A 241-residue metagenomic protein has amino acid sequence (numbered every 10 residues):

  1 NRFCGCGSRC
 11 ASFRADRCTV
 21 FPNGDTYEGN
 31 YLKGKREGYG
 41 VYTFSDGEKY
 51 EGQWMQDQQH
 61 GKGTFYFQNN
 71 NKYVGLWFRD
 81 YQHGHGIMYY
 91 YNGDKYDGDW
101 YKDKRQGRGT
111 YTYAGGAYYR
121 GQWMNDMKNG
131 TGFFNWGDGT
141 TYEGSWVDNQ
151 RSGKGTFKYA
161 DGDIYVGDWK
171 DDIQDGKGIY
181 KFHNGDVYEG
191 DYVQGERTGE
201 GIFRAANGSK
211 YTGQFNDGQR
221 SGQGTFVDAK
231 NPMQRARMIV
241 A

Functional and structural regions predicted by a protein language model:
N1-G24: Intrinsically disordered, low-complexity PEST-like regions enriched in Ser/Thr and acidic residues
F3, F21, E28, S45 (+7 more regions): Serine/threonine-rich, low-complexity intrinsically disordered segments
G5-R9, T26-R36, K49-H60, K72-H83 (+7 more regions): Conserved anchor residues at repeat-unit boundaries in beta-strand-based tandem repeats, strongest for the MORN repeat
